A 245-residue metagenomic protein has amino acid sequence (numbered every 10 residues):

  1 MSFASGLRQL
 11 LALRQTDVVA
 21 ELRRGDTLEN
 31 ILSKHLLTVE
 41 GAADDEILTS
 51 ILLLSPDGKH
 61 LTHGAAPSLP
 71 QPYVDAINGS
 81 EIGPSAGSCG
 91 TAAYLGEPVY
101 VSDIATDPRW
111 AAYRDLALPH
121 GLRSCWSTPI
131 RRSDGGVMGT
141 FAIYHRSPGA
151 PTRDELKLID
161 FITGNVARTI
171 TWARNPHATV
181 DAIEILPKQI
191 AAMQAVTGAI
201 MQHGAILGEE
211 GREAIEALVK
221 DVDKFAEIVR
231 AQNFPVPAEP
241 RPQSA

Functional and structural regions predicted by a protein language model:
M1-N30, W172, T179-A195, K224: Signal-transmission linkers at sensory-effector interfaces
E21-G64, Y73-V74, A86, L207-E239 (+1 more regions): Helix-loop-beta substructure at the N-terminus of cytosolic sensory domains that couple signal/ligand detection
T49, G139-T140: PAS (Per-ARNT-Sim) sensory domains
I77-S85, Y94-L95, A105-T106, A111-M138: Helix-to-coil/beta transition segments that act as allosteric "coupling" elements at the rims of sensory or catalytic
T140-A150: Short beta-strand-to-loop transition segments that serve as allosteric relay/switch motifs in sensory/regulatory domains
L156, D160-R168: Allosteric cytosolic regulatory segments
N165-R168, A199, I206, A231: The DHp (HisKA) dimerization/phosphotransfer helix of two-component histidine kinases, specifically the helical stretch
K188-Q202, K220, K224-E227, A231: Alpha-helical segment immediately C-terminal to the catalytic phospho-histidine in the DHp
